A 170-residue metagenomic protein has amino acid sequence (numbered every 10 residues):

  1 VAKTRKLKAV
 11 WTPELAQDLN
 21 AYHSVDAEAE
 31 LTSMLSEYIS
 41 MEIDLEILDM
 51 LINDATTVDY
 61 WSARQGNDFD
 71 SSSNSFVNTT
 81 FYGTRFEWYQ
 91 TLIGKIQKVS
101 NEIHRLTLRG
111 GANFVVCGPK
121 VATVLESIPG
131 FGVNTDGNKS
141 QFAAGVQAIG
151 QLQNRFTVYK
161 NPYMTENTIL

Functional and structural regions predicted by a protein language model:
V1-A2: Assembly/oligomerization interface modules of large self-assembling protein complexes
K8, L15, N20-A27, S33-M34 (+2 more regions): Extracellular low-complexity, Gly/Ser/Thr-rich intrinsically disordered linkers and protease-sensitive activation/hinge
A9-V10, G118: Short, aliphatic-rich beta-strand segments
W11-P13, S24-D26, E30-K98: Alpha-helical scaffold segments that mediate packing/assembly in large oligomeric complexes
L15-L19, E42, E46, V121-E126 (+1 more regions): Flexible loop/turn segments at secondary-structure boundaries
S71, S75-L170: Extended oligomerization regions of viral-like shell subunits
